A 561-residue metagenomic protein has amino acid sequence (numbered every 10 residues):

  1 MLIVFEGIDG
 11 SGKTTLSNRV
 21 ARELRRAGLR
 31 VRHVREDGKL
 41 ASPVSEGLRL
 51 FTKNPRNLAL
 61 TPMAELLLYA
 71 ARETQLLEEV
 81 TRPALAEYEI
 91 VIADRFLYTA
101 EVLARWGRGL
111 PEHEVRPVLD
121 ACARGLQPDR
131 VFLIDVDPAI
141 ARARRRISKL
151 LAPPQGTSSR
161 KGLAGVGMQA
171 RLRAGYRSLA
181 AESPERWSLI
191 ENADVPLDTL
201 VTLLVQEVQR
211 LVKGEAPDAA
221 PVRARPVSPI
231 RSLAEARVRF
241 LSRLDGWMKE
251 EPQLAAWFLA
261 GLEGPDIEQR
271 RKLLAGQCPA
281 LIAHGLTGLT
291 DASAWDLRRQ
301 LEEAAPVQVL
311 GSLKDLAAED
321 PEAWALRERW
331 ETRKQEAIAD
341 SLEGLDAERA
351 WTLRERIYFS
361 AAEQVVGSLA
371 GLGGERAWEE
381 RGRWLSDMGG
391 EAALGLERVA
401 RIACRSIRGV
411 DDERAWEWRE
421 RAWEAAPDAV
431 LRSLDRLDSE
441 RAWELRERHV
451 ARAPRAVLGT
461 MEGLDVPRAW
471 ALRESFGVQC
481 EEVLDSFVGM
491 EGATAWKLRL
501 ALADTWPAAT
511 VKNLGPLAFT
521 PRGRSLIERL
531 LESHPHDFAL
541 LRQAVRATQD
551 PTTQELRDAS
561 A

Functional and structural regions predicted by a protein language model:
F5: Hydrophobic anchor at the beta1->P-loop junction of P-loop NTPases
I8: P-loop (Walker A) phosphate-binding loop of NTP-binding proteins
K13: Conserved lysine of the Walker
L16: Hydrophobic positions on the alpha1 helix immediately C-terminal to the Walker A/P-loop
A21, R142, R146-R231: NTP-dependent small-molecule kinase module
L29-A123: ATP-dependent small-molecule kinase phosphotransfer cores that center on conserved nucleotide phosphate-binding segments
A100-A174: A glycine- and Lys/Arg-enriched "phosphate-lid" helix/loop adjacent to the NTP-binding pocket of small-molecule kinases
S232-A561: Non-catalytic all-alpha helical scaffold/repeat segments
